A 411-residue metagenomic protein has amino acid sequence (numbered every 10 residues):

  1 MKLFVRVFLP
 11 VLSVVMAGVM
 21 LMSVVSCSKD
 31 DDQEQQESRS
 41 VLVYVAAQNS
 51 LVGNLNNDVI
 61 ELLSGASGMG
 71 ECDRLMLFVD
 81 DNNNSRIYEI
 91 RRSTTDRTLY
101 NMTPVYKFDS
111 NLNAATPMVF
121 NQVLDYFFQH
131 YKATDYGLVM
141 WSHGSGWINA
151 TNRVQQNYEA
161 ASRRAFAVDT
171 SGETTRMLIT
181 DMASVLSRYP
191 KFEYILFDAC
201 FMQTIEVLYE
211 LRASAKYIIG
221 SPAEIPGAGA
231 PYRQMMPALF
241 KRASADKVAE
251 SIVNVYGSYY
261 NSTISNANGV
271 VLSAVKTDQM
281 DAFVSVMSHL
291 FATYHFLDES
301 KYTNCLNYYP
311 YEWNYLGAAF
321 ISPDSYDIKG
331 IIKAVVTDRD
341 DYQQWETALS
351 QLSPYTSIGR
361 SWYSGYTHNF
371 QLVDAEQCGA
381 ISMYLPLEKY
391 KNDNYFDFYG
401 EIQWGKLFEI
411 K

Functional and structural regions predicted by a protein language model:
M1-F4, V14-V43, L385-L387: Bacterial Sec-dependent N-terminal signal peptides
S28-T134, D397-Y399: N-terminal extension/subdomain marker
E34, R153-V154, E159-K411: Terminal, contiguous helix-loop blocks that mediate binding/assembly
S40-V45, R74-V79, G137-M140, E193-F197 (+2 more regions): Structural recognition of the beta-strand scaffold that forms the well-ordered cores of secreted hydrolase catalytic
Q48-L51, G144-W147, P226: Short acidic, S/G/P-rich loop/turn micro-motifs used as interaction or catalytic elements
V79-N83, I87-E89, T94-Y100, L112-R188 (+3 more regions): Catalytic-core segments of thiol-dependent peptidases
